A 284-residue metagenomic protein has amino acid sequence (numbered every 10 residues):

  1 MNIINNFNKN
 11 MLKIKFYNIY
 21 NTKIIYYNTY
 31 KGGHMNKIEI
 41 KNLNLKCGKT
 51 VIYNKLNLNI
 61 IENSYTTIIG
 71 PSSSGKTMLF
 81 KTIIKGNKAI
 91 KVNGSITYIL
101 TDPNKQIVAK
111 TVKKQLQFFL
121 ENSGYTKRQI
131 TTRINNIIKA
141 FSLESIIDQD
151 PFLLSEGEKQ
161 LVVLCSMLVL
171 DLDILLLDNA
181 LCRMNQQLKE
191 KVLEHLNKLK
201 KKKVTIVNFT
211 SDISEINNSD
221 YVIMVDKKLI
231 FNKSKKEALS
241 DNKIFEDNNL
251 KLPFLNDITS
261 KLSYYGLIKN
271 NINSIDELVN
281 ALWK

Functional and structural regions predicted by a protein language model:
I38-I40, I52-K55: Conserved structural motif at the start of ABC-family nucleotide-binding domains
D102, V108-S123: Q-loop/switch helix immediately C-terminal to the Walker
R128-I146, C165: Conserved ABC ATPase "signature" region
D150-L154, E158: Conserved ABC ATPase signature
L175-N179: Catalytic Walker B motif of ABC-type/P-loop ATPase nucleotide-binding domains
D220-S234: H-loop (His-switch) and adjacent beta-strand-loop-beta switch element of ABC-type ATPase nucleotide-binding domains
D241-K284: ABC ATPase nucleotide-binding domains
